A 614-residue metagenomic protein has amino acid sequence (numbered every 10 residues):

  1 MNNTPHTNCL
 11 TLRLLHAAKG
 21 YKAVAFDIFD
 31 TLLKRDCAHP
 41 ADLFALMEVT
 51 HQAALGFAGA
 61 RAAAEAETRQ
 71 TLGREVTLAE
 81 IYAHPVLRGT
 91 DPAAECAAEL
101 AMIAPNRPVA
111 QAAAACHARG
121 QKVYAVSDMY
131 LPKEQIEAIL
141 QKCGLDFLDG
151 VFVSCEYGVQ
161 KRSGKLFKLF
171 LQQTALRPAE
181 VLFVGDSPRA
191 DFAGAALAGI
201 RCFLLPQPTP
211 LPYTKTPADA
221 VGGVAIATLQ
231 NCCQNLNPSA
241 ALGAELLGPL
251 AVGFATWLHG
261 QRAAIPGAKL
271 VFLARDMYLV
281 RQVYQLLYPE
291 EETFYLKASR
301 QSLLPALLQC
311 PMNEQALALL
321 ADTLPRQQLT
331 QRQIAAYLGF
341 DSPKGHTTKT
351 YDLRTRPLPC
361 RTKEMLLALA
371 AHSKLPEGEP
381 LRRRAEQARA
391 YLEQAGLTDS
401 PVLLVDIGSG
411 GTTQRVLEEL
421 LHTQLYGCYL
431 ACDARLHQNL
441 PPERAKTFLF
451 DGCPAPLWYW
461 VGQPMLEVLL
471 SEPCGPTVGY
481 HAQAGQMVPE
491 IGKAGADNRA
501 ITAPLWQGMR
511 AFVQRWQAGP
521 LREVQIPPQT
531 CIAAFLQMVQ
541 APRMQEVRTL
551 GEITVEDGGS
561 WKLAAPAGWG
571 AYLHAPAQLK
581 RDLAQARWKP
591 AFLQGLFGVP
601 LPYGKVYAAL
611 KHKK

Functional and structural regions predicted by a protein language model:
M1-F26, S239-L242, L246-I265, L279-V280: Non-catalytic pre-domain segments flanking phosphatase-related domains
T11-A60: Active-site neighborhood of HAD-like aspartate-dependent phosphohydrolases
L43-C96: A metal-dependent, Asp-based hydrolase signature
E75-Y124: Short, acidic loop-to-helix structural element flanking the phosphoryl-transfer center in phosphate-processing enzymes
H117-Y124, M129-C155, L287: Substrate-recognition/cap helix-loop segment adjacent to the acidic, metal-dependent catalytic center of Asp-based
R162-R189, V402: Conserved Lys-Pro-Asp/Glu-containing loop-to-beta segment of HAD-superfamily phosphomonoesterases, centered on
S187-C202, T413-Q414: Acidic, divalent-metal-coordinating active-site segment for phosphoryl/phosphodiester hydrolysis, typified by short
N235-A251, P305-A306, R332-K614: Long, contiguous domain-sized segments
